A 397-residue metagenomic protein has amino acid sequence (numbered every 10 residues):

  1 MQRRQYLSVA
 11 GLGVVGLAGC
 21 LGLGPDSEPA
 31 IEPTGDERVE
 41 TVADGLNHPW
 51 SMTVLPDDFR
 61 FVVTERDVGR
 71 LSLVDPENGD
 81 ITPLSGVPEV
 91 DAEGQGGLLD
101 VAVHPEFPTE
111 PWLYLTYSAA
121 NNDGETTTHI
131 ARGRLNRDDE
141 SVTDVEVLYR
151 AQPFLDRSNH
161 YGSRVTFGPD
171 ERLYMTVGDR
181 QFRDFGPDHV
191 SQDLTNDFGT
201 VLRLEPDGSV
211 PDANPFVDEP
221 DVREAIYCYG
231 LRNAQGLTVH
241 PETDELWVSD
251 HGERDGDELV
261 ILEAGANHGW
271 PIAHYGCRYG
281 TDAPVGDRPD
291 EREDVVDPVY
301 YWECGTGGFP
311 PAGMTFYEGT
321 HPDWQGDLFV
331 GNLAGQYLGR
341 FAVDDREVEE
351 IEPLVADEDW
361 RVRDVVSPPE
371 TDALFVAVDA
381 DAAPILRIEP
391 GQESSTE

Functional and structural regions predicted by a protein language model:
M1-A18: N-terminal secretory signal peptides and thylakoid transit peptides that target proteins across membranes
G13, V87-V90, R180, V217 (+2 more regions): A generic structural motif
L17-A30: Sec-dependent signal peptide cleavage junction
P29-T176, E245-G252, G307-D344, P369-G391: Acidic, Gly/Ser/Thr-rich repeat motifs that build Ca2+-stabilized beta-propeller blades
E40, I81-P88, S141-R150, D212-F216 (+3 more regions): Beta-propeller fold detector
P76, G96-L98, E106-P108, A120 (+6 more regions): Beta-propeller domain segments
V348-P369: Conserved blade-ending motifs and adjacent loop-strand segments that build the rim/top face of beta-propeller domains
